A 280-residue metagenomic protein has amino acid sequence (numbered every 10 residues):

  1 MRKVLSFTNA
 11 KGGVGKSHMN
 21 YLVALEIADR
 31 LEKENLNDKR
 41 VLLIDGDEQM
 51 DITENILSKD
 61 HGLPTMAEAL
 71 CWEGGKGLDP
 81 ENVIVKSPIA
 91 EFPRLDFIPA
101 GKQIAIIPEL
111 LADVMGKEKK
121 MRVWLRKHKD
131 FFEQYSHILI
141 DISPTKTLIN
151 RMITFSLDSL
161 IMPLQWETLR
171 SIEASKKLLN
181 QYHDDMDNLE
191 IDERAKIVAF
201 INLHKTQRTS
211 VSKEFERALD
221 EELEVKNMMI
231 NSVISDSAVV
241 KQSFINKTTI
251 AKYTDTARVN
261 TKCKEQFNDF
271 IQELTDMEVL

Functional and structural regions predicted by a protein language model:
M1-L280: P-loop NTP-binding core
